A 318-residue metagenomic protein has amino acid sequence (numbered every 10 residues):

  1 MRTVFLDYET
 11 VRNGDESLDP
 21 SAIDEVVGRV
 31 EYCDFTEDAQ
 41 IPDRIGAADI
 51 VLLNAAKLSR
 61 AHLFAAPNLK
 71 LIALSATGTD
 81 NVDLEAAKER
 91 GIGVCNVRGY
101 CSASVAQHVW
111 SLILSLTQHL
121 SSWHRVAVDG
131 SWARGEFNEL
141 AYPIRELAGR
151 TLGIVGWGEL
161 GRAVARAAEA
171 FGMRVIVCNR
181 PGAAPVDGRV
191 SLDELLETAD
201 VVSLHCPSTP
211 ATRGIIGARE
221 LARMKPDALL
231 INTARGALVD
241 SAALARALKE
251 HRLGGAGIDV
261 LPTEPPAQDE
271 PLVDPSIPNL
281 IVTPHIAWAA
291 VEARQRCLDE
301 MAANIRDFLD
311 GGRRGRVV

Functional and structural regions predicted by a protein language model:
M1-A48: N-terminal glycine-/charge-rich "phosphate-binding" loop or analogous flexible N-terminal tail
S59-L63, R174, R180-P271: Rossmann-like adenosine-cofactor binding region
S75-A76, I92-A103, N179, A234: Short beta->alpha connector loops at strand-helix junctions that form conserved, small/polar/Pro-enriched
R90, R98-T151: Phosphate-binding beta-alpha-beta segment of Rossmann-like dinucleotide-binding domains, i.e., the NAD(P)
V94, D227, T233-V318: Rossmann-like dinucleotide-binding domain for NAD(H)/NADP(H)
W157-G158: Glycine-rich Rossmann-fold phosphate-binding loop(s) that bind the pyrophosphate of adenine dinucleotide cofactors
G161-R162: N-terminal Rossmann-fold NAD(P) dinucleotide-binding loop
